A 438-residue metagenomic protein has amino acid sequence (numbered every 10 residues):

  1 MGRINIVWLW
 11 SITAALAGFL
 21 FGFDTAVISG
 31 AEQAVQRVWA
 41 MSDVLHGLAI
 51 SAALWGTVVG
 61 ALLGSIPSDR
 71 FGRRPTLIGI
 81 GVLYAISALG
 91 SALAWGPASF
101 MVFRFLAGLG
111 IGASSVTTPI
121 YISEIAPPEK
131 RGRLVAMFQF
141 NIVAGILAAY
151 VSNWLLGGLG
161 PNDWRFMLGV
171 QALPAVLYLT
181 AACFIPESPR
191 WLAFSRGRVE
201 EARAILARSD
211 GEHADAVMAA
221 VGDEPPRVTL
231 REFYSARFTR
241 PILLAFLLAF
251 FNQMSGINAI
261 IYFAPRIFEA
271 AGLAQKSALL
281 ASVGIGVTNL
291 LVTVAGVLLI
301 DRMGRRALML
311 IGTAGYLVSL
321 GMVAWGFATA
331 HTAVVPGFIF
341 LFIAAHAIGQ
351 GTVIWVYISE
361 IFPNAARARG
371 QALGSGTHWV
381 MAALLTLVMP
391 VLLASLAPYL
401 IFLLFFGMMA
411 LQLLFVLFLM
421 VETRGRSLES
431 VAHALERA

Functional and structural regions predicted by a protein language model:
M1-R198, E224-A438: Alpha-helical transmembrane bundle of multi-pass membrane proteins
E201-I205, A214: Solenoid-repeat scaffolds in large eukaryotic assemblies
E212-H213, G370: Conserved alpha/beta-hydrolase catalytic His-Asp/Glu region
H213-D223: Short, well-structured alpha-helical segments
